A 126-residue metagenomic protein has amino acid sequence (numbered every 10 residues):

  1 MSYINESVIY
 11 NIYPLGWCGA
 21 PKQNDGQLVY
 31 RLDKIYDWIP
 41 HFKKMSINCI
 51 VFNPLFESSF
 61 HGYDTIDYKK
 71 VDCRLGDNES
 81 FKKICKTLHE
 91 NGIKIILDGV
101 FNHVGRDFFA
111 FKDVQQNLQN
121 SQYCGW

Functional and structural regions predicted by a protein language model:
S2-W126: Acidic/aromatic-lined carbohydrate-recognition and catalytic surfaces of CAZymes acting on diverse glycans
